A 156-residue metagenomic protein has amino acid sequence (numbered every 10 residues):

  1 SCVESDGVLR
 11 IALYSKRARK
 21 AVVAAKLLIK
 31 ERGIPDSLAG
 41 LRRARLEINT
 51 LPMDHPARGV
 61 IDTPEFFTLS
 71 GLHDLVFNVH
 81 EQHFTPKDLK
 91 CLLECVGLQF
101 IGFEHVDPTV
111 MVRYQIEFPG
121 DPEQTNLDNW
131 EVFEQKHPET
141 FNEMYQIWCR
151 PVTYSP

Functional and structural regions predicted by a protein language model:
D6-V60: Conserved class I S-adenosyl-L-methionine
L41-P156: Rossmann-like AdoMet/SAM-dependent catalytic core
